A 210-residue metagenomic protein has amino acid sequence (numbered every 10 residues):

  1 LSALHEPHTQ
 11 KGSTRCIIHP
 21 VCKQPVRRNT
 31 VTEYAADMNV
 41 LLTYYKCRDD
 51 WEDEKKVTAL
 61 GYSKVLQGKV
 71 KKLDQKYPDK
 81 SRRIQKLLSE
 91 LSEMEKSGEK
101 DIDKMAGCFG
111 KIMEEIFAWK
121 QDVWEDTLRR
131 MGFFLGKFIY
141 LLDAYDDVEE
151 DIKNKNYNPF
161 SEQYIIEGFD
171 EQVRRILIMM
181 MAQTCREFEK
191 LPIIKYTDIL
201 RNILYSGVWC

Functional and structural regions predicted by a protein language model:
L1-R27, Y34-K64, T127-E150: Active-site alpha-helical segments that house and flank conserved acidic catalytic motifs for diphosphate chemistry
I17-M38, Q67-C108, D126-R129, D151-L191 (+1 more regions): Divalent-cation-assisted or electrostatically stabilized phosphate/pyrophosphate-binding catalytic cores
E52, D122, L141, I193-T197: Intrinsically disordered or highly flexible coil/loop and linker segments, enriched in small and charged/polar residues
A59-S63, Q67, L191-Y205: Long amphipathic alpha-helical coiled-coil segments
G98-L142: A mid-sequence, solvent-exposed acidic-amphipathic segment
E125-L128, N202-C210: Histidine/acidic-rich helix-loop-helix segments that form or flank divalent-metal centers in metalloenzyme catalytic
